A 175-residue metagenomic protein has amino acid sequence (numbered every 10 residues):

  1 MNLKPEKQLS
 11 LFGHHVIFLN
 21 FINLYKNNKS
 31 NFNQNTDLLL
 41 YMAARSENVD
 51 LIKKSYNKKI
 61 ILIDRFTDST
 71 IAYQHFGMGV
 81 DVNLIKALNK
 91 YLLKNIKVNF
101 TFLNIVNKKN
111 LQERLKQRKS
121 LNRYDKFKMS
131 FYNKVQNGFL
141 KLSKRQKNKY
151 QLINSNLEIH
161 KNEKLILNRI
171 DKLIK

Functional and structural regions predicted by a protein language model:
M1: Walker A (P-loop) phosphate-binding motif
P5-L93: ATP-dependent small-molecule kinase phosphotransfer cores that center on conserved nucleotide phosphate-binding segments
F12, L62, F100-L103, Q151-I153: Hydrophobic/aromatic beta-strand patches that form the interior of the parallel beta-sheet core in alpha/beta enzyme
V16-I17, A44, F66, V106-N107 (+2 more regions): Short beta->alpha linker loops
T70-N137: A glycine- and Lys/Arg-enriched "phosphate-lid" helix/loop adjacent to the NTP-binding pocket of small-molecule kinases
K109-K175: NTP-dependent small-molecule kinase module
